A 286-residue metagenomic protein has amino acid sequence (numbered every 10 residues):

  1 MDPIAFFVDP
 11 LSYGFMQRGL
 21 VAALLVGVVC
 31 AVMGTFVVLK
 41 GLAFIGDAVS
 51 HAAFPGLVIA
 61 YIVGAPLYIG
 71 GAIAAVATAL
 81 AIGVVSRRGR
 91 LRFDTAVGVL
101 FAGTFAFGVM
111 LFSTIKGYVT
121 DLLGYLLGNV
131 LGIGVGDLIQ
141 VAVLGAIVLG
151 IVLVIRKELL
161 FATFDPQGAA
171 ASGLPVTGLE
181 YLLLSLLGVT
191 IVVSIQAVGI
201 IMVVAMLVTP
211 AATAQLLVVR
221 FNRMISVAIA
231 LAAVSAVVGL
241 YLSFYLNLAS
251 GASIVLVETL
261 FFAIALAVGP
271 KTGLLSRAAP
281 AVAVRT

Functional and structural regions predicted by a protein language model:
M1-V28: Membrane-interfacial amphipathic/re-entrant helices at transmembrane-helix boundaries
F15-A23, L122-V148: Loop-to-helix entry region at the N-terminal start of transmembrane alpha-helices in multi-pass membrane transporters
G19-A22, L67-A75, D94-G98, V141-A142 (+2 more regions): Loop-to-transmembrane alpha-helix initiation sites
V26, D137-P210: Helix-loop-helix "hairpin" substructures at the membrane interface of multi-pass membrane proteins
T35-Y118, A214-S226, S243-N247, G269-K271: Short loop segments and helix-boundary regions at transmembrane helix junctions of multi-pass inner-membrane proteins
A52-I62, L100-L111, G132, V176-L187 (+2 more regions): Small-residue-rich segments of transmembrane alpha-helices in multi-pass membrane proteins, especially helix faces
A197, I201-A252: Transmembrane alpha-helical segments in multi-pass inner-membrane proteins
L248-T286: Cytosolic-side transmembrane-helix boundaries in multi-pass membrane proteins
